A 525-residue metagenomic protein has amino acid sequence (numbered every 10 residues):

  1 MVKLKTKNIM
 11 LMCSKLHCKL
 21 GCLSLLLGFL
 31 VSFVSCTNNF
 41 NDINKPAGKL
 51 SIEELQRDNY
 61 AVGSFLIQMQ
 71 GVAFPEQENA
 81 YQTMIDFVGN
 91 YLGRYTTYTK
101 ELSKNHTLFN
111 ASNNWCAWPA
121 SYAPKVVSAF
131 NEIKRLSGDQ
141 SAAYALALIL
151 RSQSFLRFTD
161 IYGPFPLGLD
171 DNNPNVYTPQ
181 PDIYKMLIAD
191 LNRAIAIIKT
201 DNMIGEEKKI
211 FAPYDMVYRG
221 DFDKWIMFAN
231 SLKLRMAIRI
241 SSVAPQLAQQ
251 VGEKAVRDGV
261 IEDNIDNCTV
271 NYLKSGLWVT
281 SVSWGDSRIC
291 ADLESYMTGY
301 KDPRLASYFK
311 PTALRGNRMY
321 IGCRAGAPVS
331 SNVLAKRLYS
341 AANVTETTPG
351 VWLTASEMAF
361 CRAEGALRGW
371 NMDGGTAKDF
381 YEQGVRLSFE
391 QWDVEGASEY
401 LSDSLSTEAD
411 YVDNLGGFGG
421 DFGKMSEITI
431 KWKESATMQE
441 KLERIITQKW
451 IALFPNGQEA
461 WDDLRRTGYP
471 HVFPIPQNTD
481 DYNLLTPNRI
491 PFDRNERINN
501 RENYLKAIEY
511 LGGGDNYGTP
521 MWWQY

Functional and structural regions predicted by a protein language model:
L4-L23: Bacterial N-terminal signal peptides that target proteins for export
L23-F33: Bacterial N-terminal signal peptides
C36-G93, D480-Y525: Membrane-proximal, proline-rich intrinsically disordered regions
N39-F40, C116, L464, P470: Extracellular glycan-recognition regions
Q56, R94-G396, E434-E443, Q448: Structured, solvent-exposed acidic/aromatic patches
E78-F87, P164-F165, A248, G457-D462: Beta-strand acidic-aromatic groove motif in beta-rich domains, primarily in extracellular
F389, D393-Y525: C-terminal functional modules
